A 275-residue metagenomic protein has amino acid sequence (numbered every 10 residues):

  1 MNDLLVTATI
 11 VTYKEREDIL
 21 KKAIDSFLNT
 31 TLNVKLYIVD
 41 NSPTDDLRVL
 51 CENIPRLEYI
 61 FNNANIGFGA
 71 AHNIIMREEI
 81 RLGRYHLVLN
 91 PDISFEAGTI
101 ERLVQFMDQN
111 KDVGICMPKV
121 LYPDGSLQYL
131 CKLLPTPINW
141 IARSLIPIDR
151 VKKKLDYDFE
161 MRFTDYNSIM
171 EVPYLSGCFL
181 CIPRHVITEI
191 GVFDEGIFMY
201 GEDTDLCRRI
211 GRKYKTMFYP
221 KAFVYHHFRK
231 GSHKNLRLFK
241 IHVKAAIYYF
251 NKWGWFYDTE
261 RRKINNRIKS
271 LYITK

Functional and structural regions predicted by a protein language model:
M1-S26: N-proximal low-complexity "stem/linker" segments adjacent to membrane-targeting elements
D25-V34: Short, acidic, metal-binding catalytic loop of nucleotide-sugar glycosyltransferases
I38-R48, A64: A conserved acidic beta->alpha catalytic loop
N63-R81: Glycine-rich, basic loop-to-helix element that forms the pyrophosphate-binding segment of sugar-nucleotide handling
G83-S94: Short beta-strand-to-loop acidic/aromatic patch adjacent to the donor-nucleotide binding site
S94-L130: Conserved donor NDP-sugar-binding/catalytic core segment of glycosyltransferases
P135-V172: Short, flexible, basic/aromatic active-site loop/helix in glycosyltransferases
F163-V192, G196-F223: A short, conserved alpha-helix in the catalytic core of glycosyltransferases
